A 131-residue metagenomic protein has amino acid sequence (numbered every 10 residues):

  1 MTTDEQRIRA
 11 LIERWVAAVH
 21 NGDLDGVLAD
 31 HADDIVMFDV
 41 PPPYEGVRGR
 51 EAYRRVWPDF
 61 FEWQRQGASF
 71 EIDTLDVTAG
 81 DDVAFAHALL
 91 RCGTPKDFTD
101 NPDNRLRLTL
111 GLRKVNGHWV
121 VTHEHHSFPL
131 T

Functional and structural regions predicted by a protein language model:
M1, R105-T131: Short beta-strand edge/turn micro-motifs at domain boundaries
M1-D33, V120: Short, low-complexity N-terminal intrinsically disordered segments enriched in polar/charged residues
E5, L24-G80, D103-N104: A solvent-exposed, acidic/Ser-Thr-rich amphipathic alpha-helical stretch
R9, E13-V16, R54, P58-F61 (+1 more regions): Solvent-exposed, non-membrane alpha-helical residues enriched in polar/charged side chains
H31-A32, L90-C92, H125-F128: Short beta-strand segments enriched in hydrophobic/aromatic residues within well-folded beta-rich domains
D81-C92: A short hydrophobic beta-strand element
G93-P102: Short, cysteine-centered beta-strand-loop-beta hairpins and adjacent loop/turn segments enriched in charged/polar
